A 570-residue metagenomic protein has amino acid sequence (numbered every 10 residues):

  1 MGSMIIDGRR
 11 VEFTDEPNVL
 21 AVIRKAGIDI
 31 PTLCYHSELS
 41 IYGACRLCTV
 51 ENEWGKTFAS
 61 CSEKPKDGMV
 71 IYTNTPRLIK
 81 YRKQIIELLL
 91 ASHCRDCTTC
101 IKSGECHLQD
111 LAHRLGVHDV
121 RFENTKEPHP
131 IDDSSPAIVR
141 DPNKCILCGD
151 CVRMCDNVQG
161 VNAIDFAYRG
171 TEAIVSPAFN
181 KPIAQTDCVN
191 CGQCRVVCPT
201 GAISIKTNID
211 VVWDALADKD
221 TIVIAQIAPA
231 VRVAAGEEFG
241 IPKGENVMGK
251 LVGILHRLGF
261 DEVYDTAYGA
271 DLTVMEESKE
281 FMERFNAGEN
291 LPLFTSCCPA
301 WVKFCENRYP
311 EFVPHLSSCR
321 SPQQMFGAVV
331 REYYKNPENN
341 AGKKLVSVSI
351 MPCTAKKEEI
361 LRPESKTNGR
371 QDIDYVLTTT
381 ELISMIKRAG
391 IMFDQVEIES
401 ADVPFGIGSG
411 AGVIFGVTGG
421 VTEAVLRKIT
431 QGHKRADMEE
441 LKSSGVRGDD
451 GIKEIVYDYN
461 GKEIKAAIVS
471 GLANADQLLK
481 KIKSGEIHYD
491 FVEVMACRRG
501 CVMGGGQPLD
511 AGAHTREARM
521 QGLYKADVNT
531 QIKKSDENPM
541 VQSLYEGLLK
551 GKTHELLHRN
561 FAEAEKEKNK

Functional and structural regions predicted by a protein language model:
M1-M4: Short structural boundary motif marking the start of a folded domain
I6-R9, E53-W54: Short strand-turn-strand beta-turns centered on an Asx-Gly dipeptide
R9-P17: Short, contiguous acidic and Ser/Thr-rich linear segments
E16-G68, N74-L78, K206-K570: Iron-sulfur-associated redox domains of electron-transfer enzymes in respiratory and anaerobic energy metabolism
R46-N190, I203-I222: Fe-S ferredoxin-like electron-transfer domains and their immediately adjacent linker/connector regions across
N162, R195, L382-I386: Mobile "lid/hinge" segments at catalytic clefts and subdomain interfaces of large enzymes
V197-I203: Charged, low-complexity hinge/linker segments at coiled-coil and domain boundaries
